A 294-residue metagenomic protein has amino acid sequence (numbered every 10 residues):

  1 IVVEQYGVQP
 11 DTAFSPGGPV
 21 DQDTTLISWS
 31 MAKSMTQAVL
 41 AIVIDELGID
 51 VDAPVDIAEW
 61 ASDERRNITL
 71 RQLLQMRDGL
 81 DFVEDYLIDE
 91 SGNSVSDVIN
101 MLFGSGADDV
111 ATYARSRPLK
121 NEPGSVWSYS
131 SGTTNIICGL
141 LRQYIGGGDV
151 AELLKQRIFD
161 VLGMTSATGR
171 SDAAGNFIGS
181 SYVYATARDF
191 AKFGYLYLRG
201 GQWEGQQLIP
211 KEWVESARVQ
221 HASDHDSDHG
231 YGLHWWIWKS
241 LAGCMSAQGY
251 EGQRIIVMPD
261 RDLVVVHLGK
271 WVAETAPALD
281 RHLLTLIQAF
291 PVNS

Functional and structural regions predicted by a protein language model:
I1-G17, I256, D262-V266: A short, well-structured edge-of-sheet supersecondary motif
V3-E4, T12-S15, E90-E122, G148-A167: Short, charged, amphipathic alpha-helices and their helix-cap/turn boundaries
Y6, T24-V51, L73, I137-L141 (+1 more regions): Active-site SXXK
Q22, I27, D45-D85, S116-L119 (+2 more regions): Active-site helix/loop module of the DD-peptidase/beta-lactamase fold, centered on the serine-lysine SxxK catalytic
E90, S94-I99, D172-A185, L241: Carbohydrate-binding/catalytic loop surfaces
T133-L140, S181-Q202, Q253-G269: Active-site-proximal alpha-helical segments within enzyme catalytic domains
M164-S171, V214-V264, E274: Active-site Gly/Thr loop motif
T275-S294: Short, gly/Ser/Thr-rich active-site loops of penicillin-recognizing serine hydrolases
